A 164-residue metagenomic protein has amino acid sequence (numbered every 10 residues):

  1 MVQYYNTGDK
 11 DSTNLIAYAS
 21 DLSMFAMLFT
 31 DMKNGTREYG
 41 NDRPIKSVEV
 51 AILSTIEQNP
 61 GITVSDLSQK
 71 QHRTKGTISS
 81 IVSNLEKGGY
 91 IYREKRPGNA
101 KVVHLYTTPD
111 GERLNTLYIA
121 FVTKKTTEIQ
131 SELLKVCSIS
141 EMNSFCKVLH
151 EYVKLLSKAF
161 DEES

Functional and structural regions predicted by a protein language model:
M1-N14, I139-S164: C-terminal regulatory/oligomerization modules of transcriptional regulators
M1-P44, R113: N-terminal leader segment of winged-helix/HTH proteins
Y4, N84-N143: Charged, amphipathic alpha-helical coiled-coil/dimerization segments
A19-A26, E49, L53, T108 (+1 more regions): Generic structural concept
F25, F29-T36, G111-L133, Y152-F160: Alpha-helical linker/hinge and terminal dimerization helices associated with HTH transcriptional regulators
M32-T74: N-terminal helix-turn-helix DNA-binding core of bacterial DNA-binding proteins
